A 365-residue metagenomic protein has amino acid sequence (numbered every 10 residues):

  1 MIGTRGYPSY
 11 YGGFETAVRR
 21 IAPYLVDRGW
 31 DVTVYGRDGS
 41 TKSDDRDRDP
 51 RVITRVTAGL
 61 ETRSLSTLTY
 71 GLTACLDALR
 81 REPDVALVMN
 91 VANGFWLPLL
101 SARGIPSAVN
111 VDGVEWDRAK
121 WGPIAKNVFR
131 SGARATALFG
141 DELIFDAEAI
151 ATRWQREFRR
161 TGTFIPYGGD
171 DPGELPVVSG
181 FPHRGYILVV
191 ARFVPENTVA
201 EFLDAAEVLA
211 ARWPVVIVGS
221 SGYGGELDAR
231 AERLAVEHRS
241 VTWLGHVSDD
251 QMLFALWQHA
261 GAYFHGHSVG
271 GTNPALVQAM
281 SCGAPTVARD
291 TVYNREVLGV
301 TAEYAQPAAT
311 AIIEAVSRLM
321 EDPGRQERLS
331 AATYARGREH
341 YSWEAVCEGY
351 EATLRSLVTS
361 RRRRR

Functional and structural regions predicted by a protein language model:
T4-Y10, Y24-T62, I150-A151, Q155 (+2 more regions): N-terminal strand-loop element at the rim of the active site of nucleotide-sugar-dependent glycosyltransferases
K42-R46, V216-S240, L244, Q251-M252 (+2 more regions): Short, structured helix-loop element that forms part of the nucleotide-activated donor/catalytic region
T67-L79, P83-D112, W116, G271: An aromatic- and histidine-rich active-site surface loop
L76, A125-L143: Membrane-proximal helix-turn-helix segments that form the acceptor-binding/catalytic region of lipid-linked
G180-A210, V216: Conserved donor-binding/catalytic core segment of Leloir-type glycosyltransferases
A255-G271, A284: Acidic donor-binding loop of glycosyltransferase active sites
A302-T310, R318-G324: Conserved acidic donor-binding segment of nucleotide-sugar-dependent glycosyltransferases
E321-R355: A charged, aromatic-enriched C-terminal amphipathic alpha-helix characteristic of glycosyltransferases across folds
